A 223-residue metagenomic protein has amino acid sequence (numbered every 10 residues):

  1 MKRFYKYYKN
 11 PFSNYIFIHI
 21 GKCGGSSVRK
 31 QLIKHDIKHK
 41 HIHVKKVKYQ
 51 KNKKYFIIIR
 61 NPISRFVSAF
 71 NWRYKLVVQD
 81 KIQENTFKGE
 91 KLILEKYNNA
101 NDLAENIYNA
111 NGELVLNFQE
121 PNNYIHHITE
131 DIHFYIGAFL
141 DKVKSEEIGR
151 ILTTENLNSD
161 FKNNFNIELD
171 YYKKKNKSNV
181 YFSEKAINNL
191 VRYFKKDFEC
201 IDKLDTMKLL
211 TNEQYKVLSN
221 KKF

Functional and structural regions predicted by a protein language model:
M1-F223: Membrane-interface amphipathic segments in extracytoplasmic regions
